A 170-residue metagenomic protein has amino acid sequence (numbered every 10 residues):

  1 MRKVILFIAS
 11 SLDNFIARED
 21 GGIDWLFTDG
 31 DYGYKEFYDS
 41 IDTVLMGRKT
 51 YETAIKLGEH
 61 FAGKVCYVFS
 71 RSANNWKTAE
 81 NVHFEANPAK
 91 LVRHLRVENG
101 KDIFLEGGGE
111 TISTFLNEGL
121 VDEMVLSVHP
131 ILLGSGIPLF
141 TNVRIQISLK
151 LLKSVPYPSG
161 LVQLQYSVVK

Functional and structural regions predicted by a protein language model:
M1-K170: Enzymes that bind and transform nitrogen-containing heteroaromatic metabolites
